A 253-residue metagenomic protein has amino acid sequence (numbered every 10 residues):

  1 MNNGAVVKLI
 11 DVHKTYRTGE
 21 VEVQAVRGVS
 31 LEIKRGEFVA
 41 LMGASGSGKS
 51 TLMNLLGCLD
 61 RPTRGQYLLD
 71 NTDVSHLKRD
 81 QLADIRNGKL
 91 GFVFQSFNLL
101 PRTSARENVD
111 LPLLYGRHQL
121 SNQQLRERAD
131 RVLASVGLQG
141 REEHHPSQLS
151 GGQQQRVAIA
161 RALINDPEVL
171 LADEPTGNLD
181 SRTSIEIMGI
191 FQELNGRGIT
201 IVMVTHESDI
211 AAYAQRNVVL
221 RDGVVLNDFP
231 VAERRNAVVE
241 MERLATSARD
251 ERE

Functional and structural regions predicted by a protein language model:
G4-L220: ABC family nucleotide-binding domain
V224-R249: Conserved beta-strand-loop-alpha-helix hinge in the C-terminal portion of ABC ATPase nucleotide-binding domains
